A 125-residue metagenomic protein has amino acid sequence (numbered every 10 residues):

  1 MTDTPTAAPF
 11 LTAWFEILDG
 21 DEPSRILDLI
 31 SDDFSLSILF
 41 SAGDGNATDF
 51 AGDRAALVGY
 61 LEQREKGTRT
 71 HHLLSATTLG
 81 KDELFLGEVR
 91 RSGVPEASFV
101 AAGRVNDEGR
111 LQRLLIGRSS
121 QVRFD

Functional and structural regions predicted by a protein language model:
M1-S24, D28, D32, R123-D125: Short, low-complexity N-terminal intrinsically disordered segments enriched in polar/charged residues
T2, D21, A51-G52, N106: Short coil/turn linker and secondary-structure boundary residues
A13-E16, A47, A101: Short, flexible active-site loop motifs that bind/organize anionic cofactors or intermediates
E16-I17, S41-D44, R90: Short histidine/acidic/glycine/proline-rich micro-motifs that form metal- and phosphate-coordinating active-site loops
S24, S31-T78: A solvent-exposed, acidic/Ser-Thr-rich amphipathic alpha-helical stretch
V58-D125: A beta-strand edge to alpha-helix "cap/lid" segment located at domain peripheries
